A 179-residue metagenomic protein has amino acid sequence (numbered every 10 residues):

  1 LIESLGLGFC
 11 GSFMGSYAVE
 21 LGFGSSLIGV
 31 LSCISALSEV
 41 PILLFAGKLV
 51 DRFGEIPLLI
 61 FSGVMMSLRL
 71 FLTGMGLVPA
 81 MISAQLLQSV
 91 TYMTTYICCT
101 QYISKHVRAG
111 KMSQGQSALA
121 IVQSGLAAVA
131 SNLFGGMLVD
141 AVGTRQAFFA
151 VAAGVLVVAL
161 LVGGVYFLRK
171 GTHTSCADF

Functional and structural regions predicted by a protein language model:
I2-L31: Helix-loop boundary and gating motifs at the non-cytosolic
S25-S26, V107-A120: Loop-to-transmembrane helix entry/capping segments in MFS-fold secondary transporters and related SLC/MFSD carriers
P41-G54, V139-D140: Helix-to-loop junctions at the C-terminal end of transmembrane segments in multipass secondary transporters
P57-L72: Structural signature of the two symmetry-related core transmembrane helices
T73-Q85: Helix-loop junctions at membrane interfaces in 12-TM secondary transporters
T94-R108: Intracellular juxtamembrane helix-capping segments at the cytosolic ends of symmetry-related transmembrane helices
G136-V157: A membrane-interface helix-boundary motif in multi-pass transporters
A150-F179: Multi-pass alpha-helical transporter architecture, strongest for 12-TM Major Facilitator/SLC carriers used
